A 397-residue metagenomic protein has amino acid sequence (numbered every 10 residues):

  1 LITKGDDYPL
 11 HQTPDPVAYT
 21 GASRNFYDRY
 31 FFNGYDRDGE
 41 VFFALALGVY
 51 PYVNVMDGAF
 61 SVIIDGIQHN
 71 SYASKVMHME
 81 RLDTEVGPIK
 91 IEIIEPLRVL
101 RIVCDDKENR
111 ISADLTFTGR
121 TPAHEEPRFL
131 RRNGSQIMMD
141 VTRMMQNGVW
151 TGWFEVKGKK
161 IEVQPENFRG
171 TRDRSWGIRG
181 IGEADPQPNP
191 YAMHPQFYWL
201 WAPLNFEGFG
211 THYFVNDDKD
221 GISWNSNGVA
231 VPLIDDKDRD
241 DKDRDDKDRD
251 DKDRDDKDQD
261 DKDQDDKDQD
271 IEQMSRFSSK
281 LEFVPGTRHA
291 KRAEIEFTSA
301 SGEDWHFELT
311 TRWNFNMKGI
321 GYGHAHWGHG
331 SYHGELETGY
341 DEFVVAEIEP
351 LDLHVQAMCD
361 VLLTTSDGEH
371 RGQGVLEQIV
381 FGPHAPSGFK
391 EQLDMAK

Functional and structural regions predicted by a protein language model:
L1-D248, D253, D258-K397: Structured soluble/peripheral alpha/beta segments that form catalytic or ligand/cofactor-binding pockets
